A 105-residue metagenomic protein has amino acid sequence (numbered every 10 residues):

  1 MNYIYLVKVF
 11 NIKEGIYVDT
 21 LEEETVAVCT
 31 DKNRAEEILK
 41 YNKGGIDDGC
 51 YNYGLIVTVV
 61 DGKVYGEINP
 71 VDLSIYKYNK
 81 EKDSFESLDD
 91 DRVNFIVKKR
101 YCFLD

Functional and structural regions predicted by a protein language model:
M1-E24: Short aromatic-glycine-(Arg/Gly/Cys) micro-motifs in beta-strand/loop hairpins
Y5-V9, V28, N52-T58: Extended low-polarity, hydrophobic cluster-rich segments
F10-K13, K32-R34, K63-Y65, C102-F103: Compositionally biased, intrinsically disordered low-complexity regions
Y17-G44: Short, flexible N-terminal segments of the mature chain
Y41-D105: Short, mixed-charge low-complexity intrinsically disordered segments
